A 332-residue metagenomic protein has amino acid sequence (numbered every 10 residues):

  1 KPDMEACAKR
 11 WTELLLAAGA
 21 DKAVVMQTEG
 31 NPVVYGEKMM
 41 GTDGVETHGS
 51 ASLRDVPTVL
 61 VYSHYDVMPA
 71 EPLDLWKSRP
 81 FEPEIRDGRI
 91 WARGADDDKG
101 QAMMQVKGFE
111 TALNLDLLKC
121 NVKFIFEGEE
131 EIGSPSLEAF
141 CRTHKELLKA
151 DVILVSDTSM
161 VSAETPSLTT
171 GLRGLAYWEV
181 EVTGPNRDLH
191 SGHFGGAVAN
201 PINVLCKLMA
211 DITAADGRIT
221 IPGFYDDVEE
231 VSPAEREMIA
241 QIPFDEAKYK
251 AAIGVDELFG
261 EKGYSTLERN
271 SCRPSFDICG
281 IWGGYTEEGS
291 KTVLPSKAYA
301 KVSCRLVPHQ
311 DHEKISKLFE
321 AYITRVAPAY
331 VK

Functional and structural regions predicted by a protein language model:
K1-L73, K297, K301, K314: N-terminal helical capping/dimerization or prosegment-like subdomains of hydrolases acting on amide or phosphate bonds
L15, G19, L113, H144 (+4 more regions): Structural signal for hydrophobic packing residues in well-ordered secondary-structure cores of soluble enzyme domains
A23, F124, V331-K332: Generic structural signal for residues in well-ordered beta-strands
E29, S63-Y65, D87, A95 (+4 more regions): Fold-independent oxyanion-binding glycine-rich loops and adjacent beta-strand/coil segments at enzyme active sites
E46-H48, M160-A163, Y177-K332: Metal-dependent amide/peptide-bond hydrolase catalytic core, centered on the "pita-bread" metallohydrolase fold
V56-F126: Active-site metal-coordination/substrate-binding segment of hydrolases, especially metallo-dependent peptidases
S78, K119, K149, G171-Y177 (+2 more regions): Short, solvent-exposed loop/turn segments at the edges of secondary structure
D96-G171: Acidic/histidine-rich catalytic neighborhood of metal-dependent amide-processing enzymes
